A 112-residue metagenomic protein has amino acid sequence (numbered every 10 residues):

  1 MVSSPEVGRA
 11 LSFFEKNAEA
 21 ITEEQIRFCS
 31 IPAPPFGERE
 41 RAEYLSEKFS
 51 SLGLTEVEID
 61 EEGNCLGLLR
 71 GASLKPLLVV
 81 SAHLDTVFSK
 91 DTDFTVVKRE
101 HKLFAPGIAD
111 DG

Functional and structural regions predicted by a protein language model:
M1-I31: N-terminal hydrophobic or amphipathic helices/low-complexity stretches enriched in small/hydrophobic/Pro/Gly
S3-S4, S12, S30, S46 (+5 more regions): Generic serine detector
R9-L11, P34-P35, G107-I108: Second-shell loop/turn segments in exported
F14-A18, E58, R70-A72, F88: A broad, low-amplitude sensor of folded, mature protein cores
E24-R27, A33-P76, T95: A non-catalytic alpha/beta surface segment that caps or lines the substrate-entry region of metallo-dependent hydrolase
L74-G112: Active-site metal-coordination/substrate-binding segment of hydrolases, especially metallo-dependent peptidases
